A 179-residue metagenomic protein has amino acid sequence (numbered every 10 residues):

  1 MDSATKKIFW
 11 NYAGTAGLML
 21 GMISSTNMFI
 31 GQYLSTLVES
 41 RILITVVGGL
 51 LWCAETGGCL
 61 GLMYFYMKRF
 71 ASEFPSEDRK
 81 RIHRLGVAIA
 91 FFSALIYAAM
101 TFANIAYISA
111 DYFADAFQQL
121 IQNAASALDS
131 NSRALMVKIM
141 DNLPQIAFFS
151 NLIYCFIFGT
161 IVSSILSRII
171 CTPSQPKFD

Functional and structural regions predicted by a protein language model:
M1-R69: Transmembrane alpha-helical insertion/packing segments
M1-T5, R168-D179: Short, charged juxtamembrane terminal tails flanking transmembrane helices
M19-N27, E55-C59, S93-T101, F158 (+2 more regions): Alpha-helical transmembrane segments of multipass membrane proteins
G61-K68, P144-Q175: Transmembrane alpha-helical segments in integral membrane proteins
K68-F91: Alpha-helical transmembrane segments with an aromatic anchor "belt"
L85-Y107: C-terminal halves and exits of single transmembrane alpha-helices
A99-S126: Functional transmembrane-helix hotspots
I121-L143: Short membrane-interface loop/juxtamembrane segments of multi-pass integral membrane proteins
